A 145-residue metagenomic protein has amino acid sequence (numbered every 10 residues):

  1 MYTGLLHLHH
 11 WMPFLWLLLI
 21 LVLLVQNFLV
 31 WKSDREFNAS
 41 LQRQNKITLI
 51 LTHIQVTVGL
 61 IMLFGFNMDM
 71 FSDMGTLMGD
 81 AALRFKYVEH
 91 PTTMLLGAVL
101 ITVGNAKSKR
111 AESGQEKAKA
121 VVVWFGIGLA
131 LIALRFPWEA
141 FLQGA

Functional and structural regions predicted by a protein language model:
M1-A145: Membrane-embedded alpha-helical bundles that constitute the cytochrome b-like, heme-associated redox core of multi-pass
